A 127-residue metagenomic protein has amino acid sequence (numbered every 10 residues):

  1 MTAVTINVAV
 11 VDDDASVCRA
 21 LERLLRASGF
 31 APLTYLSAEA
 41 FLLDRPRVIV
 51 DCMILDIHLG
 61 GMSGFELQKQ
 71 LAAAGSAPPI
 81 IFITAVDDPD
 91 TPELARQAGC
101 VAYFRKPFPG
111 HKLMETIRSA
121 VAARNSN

Functional and structural regions predicted by a protein language model:
T5-A15, L21-L25: Conserved acidic segment of CheY-like receiver
C18, G60: The feature encodes the CheY-like receiver
T34-C52: Acidic, metal-coordinating helix/loop segments flanking the phosphotransfer/catalytic sites of two-component signaling
L36-S37, S63-E66: Acidic catalytic/metal-coordinating carboxylates
D56, T84: Active-site residues of response regulator receiver
F65-S76: Short amphipathic alpha-helix used as the core "switch/output" element in two-component signaling
E66, D87-A102: Alpha4 helix (beta4-alpha4-beta5 surface) of REC/receiver domains from two-component response regulators
D90, F108-R118: C-terminal output helix
